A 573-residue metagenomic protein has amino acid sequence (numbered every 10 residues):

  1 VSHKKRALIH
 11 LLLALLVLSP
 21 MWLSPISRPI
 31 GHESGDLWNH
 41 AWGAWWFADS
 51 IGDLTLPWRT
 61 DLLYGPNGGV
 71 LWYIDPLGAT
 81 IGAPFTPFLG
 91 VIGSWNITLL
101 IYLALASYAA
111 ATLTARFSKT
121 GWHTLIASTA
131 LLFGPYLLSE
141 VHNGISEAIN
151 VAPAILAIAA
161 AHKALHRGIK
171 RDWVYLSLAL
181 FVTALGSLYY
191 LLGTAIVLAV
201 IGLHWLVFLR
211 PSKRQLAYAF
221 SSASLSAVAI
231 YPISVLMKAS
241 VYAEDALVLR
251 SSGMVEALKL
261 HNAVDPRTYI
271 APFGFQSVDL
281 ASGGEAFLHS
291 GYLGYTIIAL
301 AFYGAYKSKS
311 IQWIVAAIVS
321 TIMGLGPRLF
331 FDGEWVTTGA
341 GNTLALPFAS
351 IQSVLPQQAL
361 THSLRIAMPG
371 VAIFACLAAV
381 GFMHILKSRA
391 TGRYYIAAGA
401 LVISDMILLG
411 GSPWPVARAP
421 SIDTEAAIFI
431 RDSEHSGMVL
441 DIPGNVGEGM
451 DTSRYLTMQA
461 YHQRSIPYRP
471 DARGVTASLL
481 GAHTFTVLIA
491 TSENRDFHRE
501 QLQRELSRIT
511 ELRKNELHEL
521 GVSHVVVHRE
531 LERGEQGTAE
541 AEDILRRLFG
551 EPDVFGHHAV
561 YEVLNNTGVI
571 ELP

Functional and structural regions predicted by a protein language model:
V1-K4, A115-K119, H162-V174, L203-L216 (+3 more regions): Membrane-interface junctions at the ends of membrane-embedded or membrane-associated helices
V1-M21, S221-L225, I311-A317, R393-A398 (+1 more regions): Start-transfer (signal-anchor) and selected internal transmembrane alpha helices of multi-pass inner/ER membrane
H10, L16, T98-F117, W122-L206 (+3 more regions): Membrane-embedded helix bundles of polyisoprenyl
L15-A106, G134-S139, I145-V151, N262-Q276 (+4 more regions): Membrane-interface coil-to-helix junctions
E33, E140-A148, E285, H289 (+4 more regions): Membrane-helix boundary/interfacial segments in multi-pass membrane proteins
S34-S50, A229-G304, W335-T338, N342-S363 (+1 more regions): Periplasmic/ER-lumenal interhelical loops and adjacent helix-loop junctions in multi-pass membrane proteins
V207, S224-L225, L293-G324, G381-H384: Hydrophobic, aromatic-rich transmembrane alpha-helices and their immediate juxtamembrane boundary segments
R250-S252, S282-G283, Y306, A400-P573: Extracytoplasmic
